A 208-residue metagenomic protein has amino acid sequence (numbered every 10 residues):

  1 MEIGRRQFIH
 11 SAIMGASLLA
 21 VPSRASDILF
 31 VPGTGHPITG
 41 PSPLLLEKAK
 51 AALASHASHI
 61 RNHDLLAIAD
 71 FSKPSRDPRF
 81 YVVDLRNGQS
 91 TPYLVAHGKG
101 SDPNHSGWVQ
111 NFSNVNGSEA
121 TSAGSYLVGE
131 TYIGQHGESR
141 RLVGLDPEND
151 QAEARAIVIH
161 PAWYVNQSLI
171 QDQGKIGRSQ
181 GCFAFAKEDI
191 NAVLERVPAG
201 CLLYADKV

Functional and structural regions predicted by a protein language model:
M1-A16: N-terminal secretory signal peptides and thylakoid transit peptides that target proteins across membranes
S17-L18, V197: Alpha-helix C-terminal capping segments
A20-P22: N-terminal signal peptide c-region/cleavage motif recognized by signal peptidases
I28-S179, K187-R196, C201: Cell wall/extracellular polymer interaction/catalysis modules
C182: Short cysteine clusters
L203-V208: Charge-dense polyanion-binding interfaces
